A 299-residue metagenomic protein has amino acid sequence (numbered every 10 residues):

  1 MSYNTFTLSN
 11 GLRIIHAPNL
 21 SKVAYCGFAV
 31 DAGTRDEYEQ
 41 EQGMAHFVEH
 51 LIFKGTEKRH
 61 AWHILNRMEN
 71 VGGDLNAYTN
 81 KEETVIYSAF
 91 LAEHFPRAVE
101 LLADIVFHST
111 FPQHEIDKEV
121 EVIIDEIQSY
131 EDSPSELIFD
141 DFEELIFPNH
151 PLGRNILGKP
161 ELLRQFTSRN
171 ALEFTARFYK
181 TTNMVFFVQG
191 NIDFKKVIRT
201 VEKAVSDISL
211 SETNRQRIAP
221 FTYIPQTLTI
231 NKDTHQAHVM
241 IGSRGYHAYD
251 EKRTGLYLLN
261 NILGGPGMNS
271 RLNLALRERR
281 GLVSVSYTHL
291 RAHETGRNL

Functional and structural regions predicted by a protein language model:
M1-S2, G73, Q226: Residue-level marker for the onset of beta-strands and adjacent loop->beta junctions in well-ordered domains
M1-V23: N- or domain-start disorder-to-order transition segments that initiate the globular core
N10-L12, Y223-Q226, L282-S284: Short beta-strand or tight-loop elements that sit immediately N-terminal to catalytic metal-binding acidic residues
L12, H16, T34, I156 (+2 more regions): A glycine- and charged-residue-rich anion-binding loop/surface
R13, Y25-A29, V85, V185 (+1 more regions): Residues embedded in well-ordered beta-strands
P18-L20, G27-A29, E212-N269: His/Glu-based metal-binding/catalytic segments typifying zinc-dependent metallopeptidases
L20, G27-A89, P266-L282: M16/MPP (pitrilysin/insulinase) zinc-metallopeptidase core fold and M16-derived inactive scaffolds
H63-T213, T229, V239, Y246-H247 (+4 more regions): Charge-rich, well-structured scaffold segments of protease-associated domains
